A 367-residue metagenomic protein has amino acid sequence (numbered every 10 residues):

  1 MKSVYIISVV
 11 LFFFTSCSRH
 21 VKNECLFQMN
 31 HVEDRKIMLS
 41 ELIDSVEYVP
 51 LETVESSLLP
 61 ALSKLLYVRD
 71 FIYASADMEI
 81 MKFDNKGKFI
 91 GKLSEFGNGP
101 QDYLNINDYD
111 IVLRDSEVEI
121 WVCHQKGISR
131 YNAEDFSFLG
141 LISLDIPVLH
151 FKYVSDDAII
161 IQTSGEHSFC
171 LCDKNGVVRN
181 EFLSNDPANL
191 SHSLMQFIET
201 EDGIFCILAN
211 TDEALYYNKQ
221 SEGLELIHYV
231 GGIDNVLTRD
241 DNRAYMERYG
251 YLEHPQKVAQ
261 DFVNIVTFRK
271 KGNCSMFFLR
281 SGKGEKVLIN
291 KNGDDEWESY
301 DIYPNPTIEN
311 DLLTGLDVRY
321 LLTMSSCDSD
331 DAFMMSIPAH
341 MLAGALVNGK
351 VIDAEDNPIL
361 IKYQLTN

Functional and structural regions predicted by a protein language model:
T15-S16: C-terminal motif of bacterial Sec signal peptides marking the signal peptidase cleavage site
E33-L59: A short helix->beta-strand "capping" segment at the edge of beta-propeller domains
E52-S56, F89-S116: Blade-loop segments of beta-propeller domains
E55, S94-D102, S143-L149, S184-L190 (+2 more regions): Short coil/turn segments at the loop-to-beta-strand junctions that recur within blades of beta-propeller repeat folds
P60-K64, Y103-D110, I146-V154, N189-F197 (+2 more regions): Repeated scaffold domains used in trafficking and secretory/extracellular systems, primarily beta-propellers
F71-A76, D110, E117-C123, D157-S164 (+4 more regions): Short beta-strand elements that form the blades of beta-propeller/WD-repeat-like and other beta-sheet-rich scaffold
V230-D240, D294-D328, A343: Conserved blade-ending motifs and adjacent loop-strand segments that build the rim/top face of beta-propeller domains
K257-P306: Loop/turn-rich, solvent-exposed surfaces of beta-rich toroidal or solenoidal domains
